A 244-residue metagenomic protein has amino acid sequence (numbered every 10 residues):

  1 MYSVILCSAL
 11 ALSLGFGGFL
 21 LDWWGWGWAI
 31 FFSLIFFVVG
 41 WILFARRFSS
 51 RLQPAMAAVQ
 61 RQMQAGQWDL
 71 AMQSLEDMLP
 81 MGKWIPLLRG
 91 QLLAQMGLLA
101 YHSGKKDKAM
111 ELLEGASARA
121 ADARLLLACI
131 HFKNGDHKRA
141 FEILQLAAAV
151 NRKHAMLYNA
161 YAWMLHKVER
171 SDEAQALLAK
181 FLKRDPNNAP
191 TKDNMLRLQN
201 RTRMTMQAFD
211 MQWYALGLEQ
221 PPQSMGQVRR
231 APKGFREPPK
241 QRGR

Functional and structural regions predicted by a protein language model:
M1-R51, Q223-R244: Helical anchoring/docking segments at protein termini
A9-A11, F181-R244: Terminal, low-structured helical/coil segments at or just beyond the last alpha-helical repeat
G25-W28, F36-D107, E111-E114: N-terminal topogenic membrane-targeting module
I42-R47, D77-I85, L113-A120, L146-R152 (+2 more regions): Solenoid-like repeat scaffolds
S50, Q67, G97-K108, G135-I143 (+2 more regions): Alpha-helical linker/edge segments of TPR/alpha-solenoid repeat scaffolds and analogous pre-/post-domain helices
G82, P86-W163: Alpha-helical adaptor scaffolds
